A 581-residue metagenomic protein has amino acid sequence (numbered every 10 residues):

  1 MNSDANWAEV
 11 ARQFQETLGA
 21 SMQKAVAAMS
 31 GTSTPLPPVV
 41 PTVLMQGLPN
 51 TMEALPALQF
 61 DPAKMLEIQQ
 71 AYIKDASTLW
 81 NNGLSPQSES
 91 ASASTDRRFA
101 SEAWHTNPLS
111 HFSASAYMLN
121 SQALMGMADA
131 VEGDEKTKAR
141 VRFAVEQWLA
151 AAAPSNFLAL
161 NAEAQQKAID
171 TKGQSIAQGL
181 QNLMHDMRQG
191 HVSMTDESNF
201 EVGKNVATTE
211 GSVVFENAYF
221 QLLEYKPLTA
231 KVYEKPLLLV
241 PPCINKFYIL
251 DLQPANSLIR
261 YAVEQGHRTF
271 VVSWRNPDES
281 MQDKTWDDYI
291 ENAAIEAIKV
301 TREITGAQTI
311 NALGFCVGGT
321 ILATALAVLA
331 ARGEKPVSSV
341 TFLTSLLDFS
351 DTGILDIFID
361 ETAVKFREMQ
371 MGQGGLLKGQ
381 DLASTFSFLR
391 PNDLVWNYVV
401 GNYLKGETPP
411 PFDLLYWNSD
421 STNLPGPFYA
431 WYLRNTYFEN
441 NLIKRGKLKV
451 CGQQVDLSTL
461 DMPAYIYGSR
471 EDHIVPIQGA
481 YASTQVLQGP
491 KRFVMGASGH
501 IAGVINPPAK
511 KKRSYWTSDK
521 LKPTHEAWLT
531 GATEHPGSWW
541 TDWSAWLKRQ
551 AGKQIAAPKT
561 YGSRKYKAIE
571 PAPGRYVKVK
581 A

Functional and structural regions predicted by a protein language model:
M1-Y219, V232-Y233, F270, S483 (+5 more regions): Amphipathic, low-complexity, repeat-rich surface-exposed segments
V131-Q166, E303, A307, I321 (+3 more regions): Alpha/beta-hydrolase-fold enzymes
V232-C243: Short beta-strand element of the alpha/beta-hydrolase
D251-T269: Short amphipathic alpha-helix adjacent to the substrate-entry channel of hydrolases
M281-T305: Alpha/beta-hydrolase active-site loop
I298-G318: Alpha/beta-hydrolase fold nucleophile elbow
I466-G468, D472: Short beta-strand/loop motif that positions the catalytic acidic residue of the alpha/beta-hydrolase fold
H473-G479: Conserved alpha/beta-hydrolase "acid-adjacent" motif
